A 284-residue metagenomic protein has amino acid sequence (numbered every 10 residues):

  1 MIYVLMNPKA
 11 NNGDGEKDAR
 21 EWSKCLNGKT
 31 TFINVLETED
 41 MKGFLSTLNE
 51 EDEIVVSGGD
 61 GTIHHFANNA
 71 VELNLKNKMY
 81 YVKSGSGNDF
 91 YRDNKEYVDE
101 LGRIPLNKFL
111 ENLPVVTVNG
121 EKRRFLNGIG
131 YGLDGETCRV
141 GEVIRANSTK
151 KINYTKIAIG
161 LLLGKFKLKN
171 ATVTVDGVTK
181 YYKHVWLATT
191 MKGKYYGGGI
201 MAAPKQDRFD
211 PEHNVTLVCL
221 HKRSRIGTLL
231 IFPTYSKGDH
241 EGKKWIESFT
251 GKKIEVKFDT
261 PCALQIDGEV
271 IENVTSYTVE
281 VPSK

Functional and structural regions predicted by a protein language model:
M1-S57, H64, N68-L75, K95-E96: ATP/NTP phosphate-donor binding region
Y3-M6, I33, L73-W186: Catalytic core of DAGKc-family lipid kinases
N11-G15, G197, A263: Short N-terminal binding/cap micro-motifs at the start of the first secondary-structure element
S46-E50, N119-G120, K180-K183, S248-T250: Flexible, charged surface loops at secondary-structure boundaries
S57-G58, V82: Structural motif
H65-F66, D89-F90, E136, Q265-I266: Phosphate- and divalent-cation-binding pockets in alpha/beta enzyme and binding domains that engage nucleotide-derived
G177, F209, C219-K284: ATP/nucleoside-binding phosphotransfer catalytic cores, i.e., glycine-rich phosphate-binding loops
Y182-H240: Internal helical hairpin/lid segments
